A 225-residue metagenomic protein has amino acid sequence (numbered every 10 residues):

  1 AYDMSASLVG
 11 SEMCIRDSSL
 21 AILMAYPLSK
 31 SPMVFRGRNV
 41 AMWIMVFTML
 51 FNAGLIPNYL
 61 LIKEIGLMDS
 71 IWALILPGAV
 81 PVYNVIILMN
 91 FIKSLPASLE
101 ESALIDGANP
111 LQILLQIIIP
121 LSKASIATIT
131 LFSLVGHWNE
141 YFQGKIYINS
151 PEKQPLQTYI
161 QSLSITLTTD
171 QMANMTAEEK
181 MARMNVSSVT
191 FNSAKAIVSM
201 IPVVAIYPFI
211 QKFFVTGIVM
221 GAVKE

Functional and structural regions predicted by a protein language model:
D3, S7-E12, R16-E225: A hydrophobic, multi-pass inner-membrane permease signature
